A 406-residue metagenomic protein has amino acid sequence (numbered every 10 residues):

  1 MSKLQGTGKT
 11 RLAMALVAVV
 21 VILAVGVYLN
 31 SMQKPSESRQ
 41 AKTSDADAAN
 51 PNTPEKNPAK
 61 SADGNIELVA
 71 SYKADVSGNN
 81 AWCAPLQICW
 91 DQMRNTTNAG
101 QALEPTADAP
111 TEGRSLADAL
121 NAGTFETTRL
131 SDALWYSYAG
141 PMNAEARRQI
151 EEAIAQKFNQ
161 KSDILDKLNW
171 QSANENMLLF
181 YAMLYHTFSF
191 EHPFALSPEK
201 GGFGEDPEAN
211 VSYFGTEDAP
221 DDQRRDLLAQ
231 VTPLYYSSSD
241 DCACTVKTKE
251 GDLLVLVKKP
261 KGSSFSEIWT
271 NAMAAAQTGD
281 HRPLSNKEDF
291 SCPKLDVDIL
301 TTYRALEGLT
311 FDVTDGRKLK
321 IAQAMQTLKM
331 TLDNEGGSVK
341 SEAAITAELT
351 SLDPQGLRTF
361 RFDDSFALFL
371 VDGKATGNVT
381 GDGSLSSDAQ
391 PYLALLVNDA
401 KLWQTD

Functional and structural regions predicted by a protein language model:
M1-S2, A62: Initiator methionine at the very start of the polypeptide chain
Q5-V17: N-terminal Sec-pathway targeting helices
G8-R11, S44, P54: N-terminal compositionally biased, intrinsically disordered segments and leader/signal-like regions
A15-G26: Hydrophobic membrane-insertion alpha-helices, especially the h-region of bacterial N-terminal signal peptides
V25-Q33: Juxtamembrane cytosolic interface motif at the C-terminal end of transmembrane helices
M32-N50: Ser/Thr/Pro/Gly-rich low-complexity linker/stalk segments immediately outside membranes or between
N50-D406: Hydrophobic-core positions in well-structured secondary-structure elements of globular domains
